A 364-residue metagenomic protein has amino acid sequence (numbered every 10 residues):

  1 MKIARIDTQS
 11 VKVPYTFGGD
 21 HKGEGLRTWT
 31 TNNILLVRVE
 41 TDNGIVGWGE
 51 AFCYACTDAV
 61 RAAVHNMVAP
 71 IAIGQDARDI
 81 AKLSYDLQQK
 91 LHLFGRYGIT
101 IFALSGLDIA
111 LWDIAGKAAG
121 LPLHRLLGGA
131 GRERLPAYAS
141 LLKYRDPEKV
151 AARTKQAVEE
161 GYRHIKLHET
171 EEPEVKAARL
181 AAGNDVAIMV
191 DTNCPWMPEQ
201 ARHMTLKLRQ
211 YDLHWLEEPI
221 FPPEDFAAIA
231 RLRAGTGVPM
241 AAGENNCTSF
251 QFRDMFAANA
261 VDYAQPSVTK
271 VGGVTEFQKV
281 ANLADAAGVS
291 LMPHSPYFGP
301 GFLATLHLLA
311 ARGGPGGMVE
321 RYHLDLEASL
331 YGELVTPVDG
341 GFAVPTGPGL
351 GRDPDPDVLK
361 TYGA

Functional and structural regions predicted by a protein language model:
M1-K2, L121-E133, F342: N-terminal amphipathic alpha-helix/helix-capping segment at the start of soluble metabolic enzymes
M1-V46, F52, L326-L330: Structured beta-strand/loop patches that form or line metal/cofactor-binding pockets in enzymes
I3, G44, V68, L107 (+7 more regions): Conserved, mostly hydrophobic/aromatic
R5, E40-A118: Metal- or metallocofactor-binding catalytic centers and their adjacent structured scaffolds across diverse enzyme
G47, A137-S140, R163-L167, I188-T192 (+5 more regions): Hydrophobic faces of well-ordered beta-strands that scaffold small-molecule active sites in alpha/beta enzyme cores
N66, L206, D212, I220-G341: Shared catalytic-loop signature of beta/alpha-barrel
G128-T236: Metal-dependent enolase-superfamily TIM-barrel catalytic cores that perform enediolate-based chemistry
D325, S329-A364: C-terminal extensions of enzymes
